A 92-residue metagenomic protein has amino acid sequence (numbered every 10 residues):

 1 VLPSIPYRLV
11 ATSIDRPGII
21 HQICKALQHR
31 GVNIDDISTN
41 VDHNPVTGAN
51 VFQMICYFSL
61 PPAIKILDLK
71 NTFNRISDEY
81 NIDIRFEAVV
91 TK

Functional and structural regions predicted by a protein language model:
V1-K92: A conserved regulatory-domain signal marking ACT and ACT-like small-molecule sensing domains and adjacent regulatory
